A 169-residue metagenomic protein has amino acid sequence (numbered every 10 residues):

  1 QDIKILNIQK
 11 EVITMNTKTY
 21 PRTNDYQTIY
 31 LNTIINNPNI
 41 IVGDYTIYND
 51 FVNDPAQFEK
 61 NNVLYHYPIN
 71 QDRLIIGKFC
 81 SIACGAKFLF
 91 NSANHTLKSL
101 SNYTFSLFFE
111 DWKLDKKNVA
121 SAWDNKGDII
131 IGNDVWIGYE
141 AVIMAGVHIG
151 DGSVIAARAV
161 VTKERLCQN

Functional and structural regions predicted by a protein language model:
Q1-T14: Short, Lys/Arg-enriched N-terminal segments with co-localized hydrophobic residues within the first ~10-30 amino acids
V12-I40, F105: Extended, small-residue-rich solenoid/repeat segments and analogous flexible loops that form exposed scaffolds
Y30, I40, I47-V147: Flexible, glycine/small-residue-enriched loop-and-beta-strand segment within the central core of proteins
T46, T162: Ser/Thr-centric signal marking residues that sit in or immediately flank functional binding/regulatory motifs
I137, D151, A156-A157: Short, well-structured beta-strand-loop connectors
V142, V160-V161: Histidine-centered metal-chelating micro-motifs
R165-N169: Catalytic binding pocket for nucleotide-activated donors in carbohydrate/polymer assembly enzymes
